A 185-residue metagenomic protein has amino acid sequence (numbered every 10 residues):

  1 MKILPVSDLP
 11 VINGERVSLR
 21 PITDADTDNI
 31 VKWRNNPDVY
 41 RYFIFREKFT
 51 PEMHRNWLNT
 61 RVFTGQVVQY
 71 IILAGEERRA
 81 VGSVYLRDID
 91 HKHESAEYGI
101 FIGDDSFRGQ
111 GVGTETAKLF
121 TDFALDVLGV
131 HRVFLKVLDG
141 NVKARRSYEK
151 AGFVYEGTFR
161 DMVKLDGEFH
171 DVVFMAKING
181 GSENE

Functional and structural regions predicted by a protein language model:
M1-R55, E183-E185: A short, well-structured alpha-helix characteristic of acyl/acetyltransferase catalytic modules
F49-S106, I178-G181: Acetyl-CoA-dependent GNAT
D104-S106, D126, D139-G140: Active-site acidic-Proline motif in GNAT/NAT acetyltransferases
G109-F123, R145-K150: Conserved acetyl-CoA-binding loop-helix of GNAT-fold acetyltransferases
G113, A117, G140-A144, D161-D166: Short glycine/proline-centered loop/turn elements that form peptide/ligand docking sites
D126-K136: Conserved GNAT acetyl-CoA-binding A-motif
F134-V137, V154-D171: Conserved catalytic-core motifs of GNAT/GCN5-like acyltransferases
Y148, F153, M175: Conserved active-site tyrosine of GNAT-family acetyltransferases
